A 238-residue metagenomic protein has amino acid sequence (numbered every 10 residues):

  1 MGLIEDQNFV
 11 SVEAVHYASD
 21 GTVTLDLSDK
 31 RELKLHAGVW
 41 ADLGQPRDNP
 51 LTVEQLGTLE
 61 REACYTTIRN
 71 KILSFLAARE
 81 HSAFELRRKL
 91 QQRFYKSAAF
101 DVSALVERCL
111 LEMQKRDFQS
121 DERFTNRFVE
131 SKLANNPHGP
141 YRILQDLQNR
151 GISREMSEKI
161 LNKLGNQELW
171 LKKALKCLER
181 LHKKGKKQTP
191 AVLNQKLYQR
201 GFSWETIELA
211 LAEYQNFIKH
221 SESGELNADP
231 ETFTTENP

Functional and structural regions predicted by a protein language model:
M1-P238: An alpha-helical, amphipathic repeat domain used for nucleic-acid recognition, typified by the mTERF helical solenoid
